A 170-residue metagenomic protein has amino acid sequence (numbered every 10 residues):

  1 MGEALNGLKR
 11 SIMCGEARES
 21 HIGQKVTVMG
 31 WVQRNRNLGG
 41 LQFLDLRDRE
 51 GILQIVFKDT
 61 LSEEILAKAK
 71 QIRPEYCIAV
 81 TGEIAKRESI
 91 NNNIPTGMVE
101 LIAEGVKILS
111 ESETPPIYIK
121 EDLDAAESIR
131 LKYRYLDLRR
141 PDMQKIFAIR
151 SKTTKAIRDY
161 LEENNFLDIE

Functional and structural regions predicted by a protein language model:
M1-E170: Class II aminoacyl-tRNA synthetase catalytic cores and aaRS-like
